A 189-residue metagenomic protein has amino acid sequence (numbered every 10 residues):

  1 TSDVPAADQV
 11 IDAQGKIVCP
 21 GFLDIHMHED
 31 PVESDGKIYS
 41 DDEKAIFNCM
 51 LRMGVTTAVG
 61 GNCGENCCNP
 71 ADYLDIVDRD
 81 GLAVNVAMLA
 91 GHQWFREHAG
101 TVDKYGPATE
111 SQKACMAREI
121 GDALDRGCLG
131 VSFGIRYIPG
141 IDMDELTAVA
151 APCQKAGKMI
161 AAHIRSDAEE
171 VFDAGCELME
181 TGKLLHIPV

Functional and structural regions predicted by a protein language model:
T1-C19: Histidine-rich, glycine-flanked metal-binding segment
S2-P5, D78-D80, P152, K183: A generic structural signal for short, solvent-exposed coil/turn residues that cap or connect secondary-structure
A6, L82-V84, I187: A short helix-to-beta-strand connector/capping loop
D8, D30, N69-P70, D142-M143 (+1 more regions): Short Asp/Glu-rich motifs
D12, D24, H163: Acidic active-site catalytic centers that drive phospho-/nucleotidyl reactions and related ester hydrolyses
K16-V18, F22-S132, C153, G157: Divalent-metal coordination cores built from histidine and acidic residues
P107-F133, P139-V189: Histidine/acidic residue-rich metal-binding segments in metalloenzymes
